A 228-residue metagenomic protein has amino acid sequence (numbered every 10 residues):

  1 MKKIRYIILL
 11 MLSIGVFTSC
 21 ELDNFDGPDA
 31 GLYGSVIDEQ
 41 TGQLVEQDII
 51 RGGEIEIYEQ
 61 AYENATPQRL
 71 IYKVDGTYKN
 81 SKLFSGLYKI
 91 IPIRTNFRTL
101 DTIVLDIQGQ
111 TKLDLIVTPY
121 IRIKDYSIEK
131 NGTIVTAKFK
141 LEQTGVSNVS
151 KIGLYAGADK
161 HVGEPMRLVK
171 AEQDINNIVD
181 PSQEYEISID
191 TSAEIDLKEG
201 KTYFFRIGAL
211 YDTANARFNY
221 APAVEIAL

Functional and structural regions predicted by a protein language model:
M1-T41: Bacterial Sec-dependent N-terminal signal peptides
Y33-I37, T136-Q143: Short edge beta-strand/loop segments characteristic of extracellular beta-sandwich folds
Q40-E63, S147-I152: Short, ordered, surface-exposed loop/turn motifs in non-cytosolic proteins
E59-D75: Short, acidic Ser/Thr/Gly-rich low-complexity loop/linker segments typical of extracellular and cell-surface proteins
G76-F97: A short, solvent-exposed beta-strand micro-motif common in secreted/extracellular proteins
G76-Y78, D101, T111-L113, Q183-A193: Short strand-edge motifs at loop-to-beta-strand transitions and within beta-strands of extracellular beta-rich domains
T95-Y120: Structured interaction patches on ligand/partner-binding surfaces of diverse proteins
S192-F218: Beta-strand-rich modules
